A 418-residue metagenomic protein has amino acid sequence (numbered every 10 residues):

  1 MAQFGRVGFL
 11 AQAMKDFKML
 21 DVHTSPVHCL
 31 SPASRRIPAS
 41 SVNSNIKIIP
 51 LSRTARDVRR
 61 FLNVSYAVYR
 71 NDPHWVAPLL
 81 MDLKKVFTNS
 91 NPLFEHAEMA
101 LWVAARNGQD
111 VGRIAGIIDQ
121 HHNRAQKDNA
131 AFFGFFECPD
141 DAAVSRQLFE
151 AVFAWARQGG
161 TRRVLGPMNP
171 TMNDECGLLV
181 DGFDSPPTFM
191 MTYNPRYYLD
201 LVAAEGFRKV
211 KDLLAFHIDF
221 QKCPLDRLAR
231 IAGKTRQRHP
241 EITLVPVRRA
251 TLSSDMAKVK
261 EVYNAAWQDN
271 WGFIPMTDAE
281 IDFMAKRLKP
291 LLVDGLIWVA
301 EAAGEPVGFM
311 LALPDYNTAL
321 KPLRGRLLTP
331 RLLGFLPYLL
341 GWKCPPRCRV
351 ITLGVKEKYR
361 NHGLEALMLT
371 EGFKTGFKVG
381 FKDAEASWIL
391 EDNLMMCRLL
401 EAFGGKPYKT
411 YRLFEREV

Functional and structural regions predicted by a protein language model:
M1, L10-A11, K15-D16, V22: Short, intrinsically disordered low-complexity segments enriched in Ser/Thr with adjacent Pro
N43-I46, T192-G272, L296: Acyltransferase donor/substrate-recognition loop-hinge adjacent to the catalytic core
L51, D57-V58, Y66, A77-T88 (+9 more regions): Catalytic cores of nucleotide-enabled group-transfer and carboxylate-activating enzymes in metabolic and assembly-line
S65-R106, I114-R124, P246, T251-L353: A conserved beta-strand-loop-helix scaffold within acyl/acetyltransferase catalytic domains
N123-G206, K211, R324-A402: Acyl-donor binding region in acyl/amide transferases
P275, E301-A302, M310-Y316, I351-E357 (+5 more regions): Active-site proximal loops enriched in glycine and acidic residues that flank catalytic Cys/His/Asp and coordinate
